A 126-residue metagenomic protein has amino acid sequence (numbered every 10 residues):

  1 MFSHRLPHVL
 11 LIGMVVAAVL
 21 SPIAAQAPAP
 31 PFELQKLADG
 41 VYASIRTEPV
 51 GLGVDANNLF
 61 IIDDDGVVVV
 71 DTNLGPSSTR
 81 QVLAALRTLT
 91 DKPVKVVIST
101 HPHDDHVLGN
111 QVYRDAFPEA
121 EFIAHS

Functional and structural regions predicted by a protein language model:
M1-R5: N-terminal secretory signal peptides that target proteins for export/translocation
P7, L11, H106-G109: Intrinsic structural disorder/low-complexity segments
V9-P22: Bacterial N-terminal signal peptides
A24-A27: Boundary at the C-terminal end of the N-terminal hydrophobic targeting segment
A29-F32: Catalytic-loop region of hydrolases
L34-Q35, D115: Generic structural signal for beta-strand residues in well-ordered domains
Q35-T88: Conserved beta-strand hairpin/beta-sheet module of binuclear metal-dependent hydrolase folds, prominently
A84-S126: Active-site HxH/HxHxD metal-binding segment of metal-dependent hydrolases
